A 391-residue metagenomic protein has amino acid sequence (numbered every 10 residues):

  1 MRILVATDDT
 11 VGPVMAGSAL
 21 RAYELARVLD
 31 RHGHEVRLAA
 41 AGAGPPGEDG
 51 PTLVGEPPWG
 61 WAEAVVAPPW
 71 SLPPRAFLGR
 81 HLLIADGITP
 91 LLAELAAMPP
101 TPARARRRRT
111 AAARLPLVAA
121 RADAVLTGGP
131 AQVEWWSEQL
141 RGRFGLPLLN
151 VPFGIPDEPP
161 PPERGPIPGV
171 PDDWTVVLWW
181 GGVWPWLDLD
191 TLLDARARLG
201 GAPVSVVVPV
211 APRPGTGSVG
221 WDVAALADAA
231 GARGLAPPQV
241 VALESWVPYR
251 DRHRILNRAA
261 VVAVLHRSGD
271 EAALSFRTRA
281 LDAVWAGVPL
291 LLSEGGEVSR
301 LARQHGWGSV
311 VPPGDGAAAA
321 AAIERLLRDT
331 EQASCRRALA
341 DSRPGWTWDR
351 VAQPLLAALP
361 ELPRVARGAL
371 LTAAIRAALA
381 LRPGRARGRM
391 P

Functional and structural regions predicted by a protein language model:
L4-T7, L126, P168-L187, L193-R196 (+1 more regions): Conserved donor-binding/catalytic core segment of Leloir-type glycosyltransferases
D8, G12, A85-L115, W136 (+3 more regions): Acceptor-binding helix/loop patch of EC 2.4 sugar-transfer enzymes, predominantly nucleotide-sugar-dependent
G17, G314, T330-G368: A charged, aromatic-enriched C-terminal amphipathic alpha-helix characteristic of glycosyltransferases across folds
L115-L148, I155-P160: A short, active-site helix/loop in glycosyltransferases that binds the activated sugar's phosphate group
G154-D172, D188: Acidic anion/phosphate-binding donor-loop and adjacent secondary structure in glycosyltransferase catalytic cores
L187, W246-R254, V262-L281, L291-R300: Nucleotide-sugar-dependent
V210, V219-R254: Nucleotide-activated donor-binding/catalytic signature segment of Leloir-type glycosyltransferases, i.e., the conserved
S299-E324: Change "using UDP/GDP/dTDP sugars" to "using nucleotide sugars
